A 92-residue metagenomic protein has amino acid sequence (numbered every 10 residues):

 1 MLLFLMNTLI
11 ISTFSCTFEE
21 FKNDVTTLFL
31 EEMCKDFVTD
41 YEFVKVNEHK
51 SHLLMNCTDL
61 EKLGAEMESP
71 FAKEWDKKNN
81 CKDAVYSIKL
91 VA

Functional and structural regions predicted by a protein language model:
M1-W75, D83-A92: Short S/T/G/P-rich N-terminal loop/turn motif that feeds into the first structured element of a domain
